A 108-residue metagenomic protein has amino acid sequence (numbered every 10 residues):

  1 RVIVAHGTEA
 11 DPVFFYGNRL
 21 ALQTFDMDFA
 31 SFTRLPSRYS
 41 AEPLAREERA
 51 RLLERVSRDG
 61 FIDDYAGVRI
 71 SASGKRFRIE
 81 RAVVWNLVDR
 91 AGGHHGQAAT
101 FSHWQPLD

Functional and structural regions predicted by a protein language model:
R1-D108: Sensory/regulatory domains in signal-transduction proteins
